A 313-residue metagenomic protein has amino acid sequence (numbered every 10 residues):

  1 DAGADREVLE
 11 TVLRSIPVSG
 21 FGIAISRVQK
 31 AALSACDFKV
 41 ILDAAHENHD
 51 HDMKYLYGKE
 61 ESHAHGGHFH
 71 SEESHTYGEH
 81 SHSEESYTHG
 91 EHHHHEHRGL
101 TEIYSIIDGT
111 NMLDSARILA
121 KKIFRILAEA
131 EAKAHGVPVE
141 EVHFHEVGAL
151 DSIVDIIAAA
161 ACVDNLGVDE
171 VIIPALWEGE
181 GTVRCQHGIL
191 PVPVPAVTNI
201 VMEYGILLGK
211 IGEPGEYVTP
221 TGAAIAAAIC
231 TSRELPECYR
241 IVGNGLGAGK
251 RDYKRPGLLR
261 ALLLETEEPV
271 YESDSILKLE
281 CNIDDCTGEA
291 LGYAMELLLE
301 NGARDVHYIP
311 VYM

Functional and structural regions predicted by a protein language model:
D1, F144-G167: Conserved phosphate/anionic-ligand binding catalytic regions in large, soluble enzymes, centered on
A4-A134, V194, E203-L208, E213-P214 (+2 more regions): Glycine-rich nucleotide/cofactor/substrate-binding loop typically near the N-terminus or early in the first domain
F21-I25, R304-V311: A short linear hydrophobic-aromatic micro-motif
V28, L176, L246, P310-M313: Short, ordered loop/turn segments at secondary-structure junctions
F38, D151, A226, L298: Divalent metal-coordination and catalytic microenvironments
V168-V270, N282: Mobile "lid/hinge" segments at catalytic clefts and subdomain interfaces of large enzymes
S273-D285: Short glycine-/aliphatic-rich beta-strand segments at the starts of folded cytosolic domains
G288-H307: Short amphipathic alpha-helix segments
